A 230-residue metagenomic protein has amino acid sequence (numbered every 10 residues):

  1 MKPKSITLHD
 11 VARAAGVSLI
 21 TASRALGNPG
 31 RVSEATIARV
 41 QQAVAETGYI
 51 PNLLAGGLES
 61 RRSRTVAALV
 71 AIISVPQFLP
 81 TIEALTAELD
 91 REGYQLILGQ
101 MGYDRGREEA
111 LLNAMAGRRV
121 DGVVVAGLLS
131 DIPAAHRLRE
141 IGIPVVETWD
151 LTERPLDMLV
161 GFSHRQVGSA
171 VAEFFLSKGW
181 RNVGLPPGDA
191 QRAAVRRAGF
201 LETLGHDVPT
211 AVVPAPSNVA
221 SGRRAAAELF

Functional and structural regions predicted by a protein language model:
M1-K2, E46, A84-E92, E140-E147 (+1 more regions): Bacterial carbohydrate/catabolite-sensing allosteric modules
M1-S63: N-terminal helix-turn-helix DNA-binding module of bacterial transcription factors
S18, D121, W180-N182: Short acidic/polar active-site loop segments enriched in Thr and Asp
E34, A38, Y49-A114, R119-G122 (+1 more regions): Amphipathic helical "hinge" segments at domain boundaries
A55, E109-L112, A135, A172 (+1 more regions): Short hydrophobic/charged patches on amphipathic alpha-helices used for structural packing and interfaces
L69, G99, V125-A126, P186 (+1 more regions): Structural motif
S130-E140: Active-site-adjacent beta->alpha loops and helix N-cap segments on the catalytic face of soluble alpha/beta enzymes
